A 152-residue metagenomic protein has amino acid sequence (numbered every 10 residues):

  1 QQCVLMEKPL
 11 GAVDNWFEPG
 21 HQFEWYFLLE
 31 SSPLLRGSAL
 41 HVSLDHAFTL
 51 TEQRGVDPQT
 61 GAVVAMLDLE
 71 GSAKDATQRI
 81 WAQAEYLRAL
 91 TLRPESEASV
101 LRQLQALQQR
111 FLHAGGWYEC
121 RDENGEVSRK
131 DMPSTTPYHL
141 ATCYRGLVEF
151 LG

Functional and structural regions predicted by a protein language model:
Q1-G152: Glycan-recognition and catalytic cores of secretory/periplasmic carbohydrate-active enzymes
